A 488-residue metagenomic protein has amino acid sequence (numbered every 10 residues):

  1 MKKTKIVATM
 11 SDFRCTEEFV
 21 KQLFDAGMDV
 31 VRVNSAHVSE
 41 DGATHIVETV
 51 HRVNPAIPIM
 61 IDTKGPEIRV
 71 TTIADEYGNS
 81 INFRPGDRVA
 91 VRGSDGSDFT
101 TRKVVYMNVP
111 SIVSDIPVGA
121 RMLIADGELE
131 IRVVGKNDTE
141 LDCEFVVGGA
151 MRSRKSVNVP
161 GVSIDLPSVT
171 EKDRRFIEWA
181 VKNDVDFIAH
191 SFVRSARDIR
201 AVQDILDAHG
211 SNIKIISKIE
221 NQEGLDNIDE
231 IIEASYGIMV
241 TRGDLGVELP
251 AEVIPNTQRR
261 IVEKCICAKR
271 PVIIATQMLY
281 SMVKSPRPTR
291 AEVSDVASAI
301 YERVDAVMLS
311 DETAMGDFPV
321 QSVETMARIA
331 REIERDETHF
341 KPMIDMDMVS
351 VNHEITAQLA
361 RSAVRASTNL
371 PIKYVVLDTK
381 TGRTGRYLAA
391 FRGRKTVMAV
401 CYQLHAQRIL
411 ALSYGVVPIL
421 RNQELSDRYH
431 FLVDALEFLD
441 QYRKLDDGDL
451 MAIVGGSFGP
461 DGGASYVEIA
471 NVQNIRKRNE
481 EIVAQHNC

Functional and structural regions predicted by a protein language model:
M1-C488: Non-catalytic helical/linker scaffolds that mediate oligomerization, partner binding, and domain coupling around large
